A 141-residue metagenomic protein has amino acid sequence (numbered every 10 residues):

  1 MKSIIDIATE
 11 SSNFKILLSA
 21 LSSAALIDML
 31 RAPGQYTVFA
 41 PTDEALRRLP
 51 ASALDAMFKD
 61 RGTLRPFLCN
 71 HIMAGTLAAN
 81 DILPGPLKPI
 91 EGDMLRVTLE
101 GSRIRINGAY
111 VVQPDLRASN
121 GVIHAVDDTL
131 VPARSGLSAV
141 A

Functional and structural regions predicted by a protein language model:
M1-A141: Mature, structured domains of secreted/extracytosolic soluble proteins
